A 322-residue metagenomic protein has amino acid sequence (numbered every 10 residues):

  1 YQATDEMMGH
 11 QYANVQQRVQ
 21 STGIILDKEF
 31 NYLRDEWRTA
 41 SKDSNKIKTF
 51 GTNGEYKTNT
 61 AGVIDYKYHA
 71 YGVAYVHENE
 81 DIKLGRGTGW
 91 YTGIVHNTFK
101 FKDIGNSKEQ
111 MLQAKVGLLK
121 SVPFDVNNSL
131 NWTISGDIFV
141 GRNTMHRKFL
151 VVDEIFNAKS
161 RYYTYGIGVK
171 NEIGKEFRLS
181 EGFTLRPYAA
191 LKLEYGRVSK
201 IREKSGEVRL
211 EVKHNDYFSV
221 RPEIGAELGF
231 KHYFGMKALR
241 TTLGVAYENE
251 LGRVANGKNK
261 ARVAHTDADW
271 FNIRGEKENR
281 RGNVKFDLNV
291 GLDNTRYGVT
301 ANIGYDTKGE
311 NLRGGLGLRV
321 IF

Functional and structural regions predicted by a protein language model:
Y1-F177, T300-G317: Outer membrane beta-barrel translocator domains of Type V secretion systems
A61-Y66, K102-E109, T144-Y163, R197-F218 (+1 more regions): Solvent-exposed, glycine/polar-rich loop segments of beta-barrel outer-membrane systems
Q113-K115, E211-F322: Outer membrane beta-barrel transmembrane domains
L185, K192-G196: Solvent-exposed flexible segments
A189-K192, G244-V245: A glycine-rich phosphate-binding loop feature that marks nucleotide/adenosyl-phosphate handling sites
